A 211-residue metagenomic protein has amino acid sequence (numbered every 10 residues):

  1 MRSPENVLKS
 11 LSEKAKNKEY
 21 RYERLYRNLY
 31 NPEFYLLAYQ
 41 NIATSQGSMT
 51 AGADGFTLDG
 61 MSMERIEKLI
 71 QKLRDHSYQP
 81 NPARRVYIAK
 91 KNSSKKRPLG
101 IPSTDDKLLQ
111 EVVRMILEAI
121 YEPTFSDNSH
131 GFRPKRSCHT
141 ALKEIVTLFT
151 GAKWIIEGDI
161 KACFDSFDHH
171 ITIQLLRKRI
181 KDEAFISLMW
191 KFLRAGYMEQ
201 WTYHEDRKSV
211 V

Functional and structural regions predicted by a protein language model:
M1-E67: Non-catalytic, polymerase-adjacent accessory regions of viral genome-replication enzymes
R2-S3, R21, L99-R114, I120-F125 (+5 more regions): Duplex nucleic acid-engaging cores and interfaces of nucleic-acid transaction enzymes
L36, Q46-M49, M63-L69, L73-D75 (+3 more regions): Non-catalytic regulatory/linker segments of enzymes
I42, Q71-K95, T104, L108-I116 (+2 more regions): Reverse-transcriptase-like RNA-dependent polymerase core
Q46-D59, P80-L108, T124-R136, I156-E157 (+1 more regions): Short, conserved non-catalytic motifs in the polymerase core
D54, I116, K161: Anionic group-transfer/hydrolysis microenvironments
V86, D127-N128, R133-R136, T140-V211: Conserved polymerase palm-domain catalytic core
